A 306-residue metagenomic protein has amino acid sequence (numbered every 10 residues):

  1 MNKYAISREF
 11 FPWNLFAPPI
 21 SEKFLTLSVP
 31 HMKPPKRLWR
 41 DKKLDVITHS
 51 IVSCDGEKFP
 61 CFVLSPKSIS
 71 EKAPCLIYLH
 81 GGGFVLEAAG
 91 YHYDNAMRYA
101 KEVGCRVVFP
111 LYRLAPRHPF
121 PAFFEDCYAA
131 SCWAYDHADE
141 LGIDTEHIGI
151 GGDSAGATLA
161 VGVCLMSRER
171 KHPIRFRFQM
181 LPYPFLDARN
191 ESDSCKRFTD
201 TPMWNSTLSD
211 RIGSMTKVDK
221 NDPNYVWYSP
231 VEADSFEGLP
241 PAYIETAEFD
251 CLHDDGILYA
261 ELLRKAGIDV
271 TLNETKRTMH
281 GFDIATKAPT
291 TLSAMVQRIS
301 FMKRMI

Functional and structural regions predicted by a protein language model:
M1-P66, I306: A glycine/proline-hinged amphipathic helix-loop "lid/cap" segment that gates access to hydrophobic ligand pockets
K72-G82: Short beta-strand element of the alpha/beta-hydrolase
G90-P110: Short amphipathic alpha-helix adjacent to the substrate-entry channel of hydrolases
H118-E140, R298: Alpha/beta-hydrolase active-site loop
Y135-I150, R170: Gly/Ser-rich "nucleophile elbow"/oxyanion-hole loop immediately N-terminal to the catalytic nucleophile in hydrolases
L165-P223: Hydrolase active-site cap/lid region
I244-T246: Short beta-strand/loop motif that positions the catalytic acidic residue of the alpha/beta-hydrolase fold
K287-I306: Catalytic active-site module of serine/aspartate enzymes centered on a nucleophile-bearing elbow/loop
